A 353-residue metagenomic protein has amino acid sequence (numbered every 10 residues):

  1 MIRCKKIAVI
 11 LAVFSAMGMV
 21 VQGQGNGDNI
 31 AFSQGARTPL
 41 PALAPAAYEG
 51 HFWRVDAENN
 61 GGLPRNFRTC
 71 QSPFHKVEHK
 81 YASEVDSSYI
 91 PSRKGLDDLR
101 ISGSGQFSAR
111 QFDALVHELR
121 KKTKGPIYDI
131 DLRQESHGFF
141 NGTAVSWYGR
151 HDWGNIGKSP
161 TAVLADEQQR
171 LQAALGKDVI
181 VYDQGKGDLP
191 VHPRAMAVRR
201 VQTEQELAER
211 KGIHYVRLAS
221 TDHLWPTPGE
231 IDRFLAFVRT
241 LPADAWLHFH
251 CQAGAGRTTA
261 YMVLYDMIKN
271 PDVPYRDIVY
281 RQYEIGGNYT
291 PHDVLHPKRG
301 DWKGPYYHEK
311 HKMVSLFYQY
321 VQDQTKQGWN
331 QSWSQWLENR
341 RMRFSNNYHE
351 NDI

Functional and structural regions predicted by a protein language model:
M1-V9: Bacterial N-terminal signal peptides that target proteins for export
A8-G18: Bacterial N-terminal signal peptides
M19-H248, A260-I353: Cys-dependent protein tyrosine phosphatase-like superfamily
G254: Conserved G/P- and acidic residue-centered "switch" motifs that form tight phosphate/ATP-binding loops in soluble
R257: Conserved lysine of the Walker
